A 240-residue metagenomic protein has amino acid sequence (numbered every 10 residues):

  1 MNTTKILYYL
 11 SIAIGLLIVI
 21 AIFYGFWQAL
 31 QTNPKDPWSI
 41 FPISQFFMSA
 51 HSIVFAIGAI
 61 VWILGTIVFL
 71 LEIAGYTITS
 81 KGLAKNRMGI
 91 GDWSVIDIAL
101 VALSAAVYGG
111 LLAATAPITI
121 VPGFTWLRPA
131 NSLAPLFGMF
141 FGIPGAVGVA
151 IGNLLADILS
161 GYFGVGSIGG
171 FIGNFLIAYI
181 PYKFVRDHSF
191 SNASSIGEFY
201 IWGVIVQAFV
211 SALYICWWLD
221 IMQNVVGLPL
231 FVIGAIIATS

Functional and structural regions predicted by a protein language model:
T4-I73, A105, G109, A113-S132 (+2 more regions): Membrane-embedded alpha-helical hairpins and interfacial helices in multi-pass inner-membrane proteins
G75-I96, S191-G197: Membrane-interfacial, low-structure loops and terminal tails that flank and connect transmembrane helices in multi-pass
I96-A106: Helix-loop-helix "hairpin" substructures at the membrane interface of multi-pass membrane proteins
P129-G148: Generic transmembrane alpha-helix motif of multi-pass integral membrane proteins
V147-G152, G169: Hydrophobic alpha-helical membrane segments of integral membrane proteins
